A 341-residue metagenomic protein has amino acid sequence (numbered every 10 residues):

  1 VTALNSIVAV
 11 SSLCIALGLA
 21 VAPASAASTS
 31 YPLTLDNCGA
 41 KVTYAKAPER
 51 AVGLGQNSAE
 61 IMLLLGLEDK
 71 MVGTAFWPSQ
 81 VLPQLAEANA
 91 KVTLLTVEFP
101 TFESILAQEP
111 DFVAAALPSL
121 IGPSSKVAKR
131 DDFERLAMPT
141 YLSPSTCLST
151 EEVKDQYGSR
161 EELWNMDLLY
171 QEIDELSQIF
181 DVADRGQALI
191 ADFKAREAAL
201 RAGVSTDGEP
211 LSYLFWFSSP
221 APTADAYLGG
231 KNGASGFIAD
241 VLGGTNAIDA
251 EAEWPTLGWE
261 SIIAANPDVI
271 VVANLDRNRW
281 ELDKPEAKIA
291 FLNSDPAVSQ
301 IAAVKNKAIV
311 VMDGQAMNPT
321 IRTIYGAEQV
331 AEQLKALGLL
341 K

Functional and structural regions predicted by a protein language model:
V1-S11: Bacterial N-terminal signal peptides that target proteins for export
A9-A20: Bacterial N-terminal signal peptides
V21-E60, E175-W216, K335-K341: Bacterial Sec-exported substrate-binding components of ABC uptake systems
L35-G39, V92-E103, E251-W259: Short helix-initiation/N-cap motifs at beta->coil->alpha
G53-Q108, F112-P123: A short, structured surface patch at a secondary-structure boundary
S79-Q80, D225-W254: Alpha-helical, coiled-coil/dimerization segments enriched in small aliphatic residues
Q80, S119-A128, M138-E175, D207-A234: Extracytoplasmic ligand-binding site segments that recognize negatively charged/polar headgroups
L163-E172, V271-K341: Structured C-terminal subdomain patch of bacterial secreted/periplasmic proteins
